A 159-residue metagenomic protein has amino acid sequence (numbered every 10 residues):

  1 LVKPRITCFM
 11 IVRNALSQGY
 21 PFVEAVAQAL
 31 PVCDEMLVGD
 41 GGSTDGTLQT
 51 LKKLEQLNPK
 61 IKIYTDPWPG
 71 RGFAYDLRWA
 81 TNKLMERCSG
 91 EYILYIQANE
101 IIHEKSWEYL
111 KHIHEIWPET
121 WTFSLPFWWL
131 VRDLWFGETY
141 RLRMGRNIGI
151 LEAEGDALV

Functional and structural regions predicted by a protein language model:
V2-N14, Q18-E24, T44-Y95: Active-site-proximal specificity loops/subdomain of glycosyltransferases
T7-C8, D34-M36, W121-F123: Hydrophobic beta-strand segments of well-ordered beta-sheets in folded domains
F22-V23, A27, L48, G90 (+1 more regions): Short alpha-helix within the catalytic core of nucleotide-sugar-dependent glycosyltransferases
E24-V38, S43: Short, acidic, metal-binding catalytic loop of nucleotide-sugar glycosyltransferases
L30-P31, R87, Y95, W117: Alpha-helix termination/capping residues and helix-transition junctions
D40, T65-P67, S124-P126: Residue-level recognition of beta-strand->loop/alpha-helix junctions
A74-N82, Y95, I101-V159: Catalytic-site signature of metal-activated, phosphate-bearing donor transferases, centered on the GT-A/GT-A-like
